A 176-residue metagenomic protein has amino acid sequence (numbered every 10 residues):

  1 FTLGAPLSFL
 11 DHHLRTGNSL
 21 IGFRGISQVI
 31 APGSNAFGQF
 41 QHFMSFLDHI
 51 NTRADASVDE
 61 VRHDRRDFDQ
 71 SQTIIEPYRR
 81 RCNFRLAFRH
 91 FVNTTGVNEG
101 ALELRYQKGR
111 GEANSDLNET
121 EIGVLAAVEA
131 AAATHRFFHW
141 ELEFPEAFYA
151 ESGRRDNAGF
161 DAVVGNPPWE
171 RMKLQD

Functional and structural regions predicted by a protein language model:
F1-D176: SAM-dependent methyltransferase catalytic region
